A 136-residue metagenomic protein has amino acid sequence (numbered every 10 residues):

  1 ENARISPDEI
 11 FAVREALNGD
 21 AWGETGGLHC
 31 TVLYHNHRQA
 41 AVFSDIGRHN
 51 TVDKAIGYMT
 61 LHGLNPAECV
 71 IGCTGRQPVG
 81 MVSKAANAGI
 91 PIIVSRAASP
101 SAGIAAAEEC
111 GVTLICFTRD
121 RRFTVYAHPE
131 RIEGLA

Functional and structural regions predicted by a protein language model:
E1-H35, A41: Intrinsically disordered, low-complexity regions enriched in acidic/Ser/Thr/Pro/Gln residues
Y34-Q39, R119, H128-P129: Short acidic-glycine loop/turn motifs at beta-strand connectors
S44-D45: Residue-level structural signal for beta-strand termini and adjacent loop
R48-V125, R131-G134: Feature captures the catalytic cores and cofactor-binding loops of soluble hydro-lyases/lyases that act on carboxylate
